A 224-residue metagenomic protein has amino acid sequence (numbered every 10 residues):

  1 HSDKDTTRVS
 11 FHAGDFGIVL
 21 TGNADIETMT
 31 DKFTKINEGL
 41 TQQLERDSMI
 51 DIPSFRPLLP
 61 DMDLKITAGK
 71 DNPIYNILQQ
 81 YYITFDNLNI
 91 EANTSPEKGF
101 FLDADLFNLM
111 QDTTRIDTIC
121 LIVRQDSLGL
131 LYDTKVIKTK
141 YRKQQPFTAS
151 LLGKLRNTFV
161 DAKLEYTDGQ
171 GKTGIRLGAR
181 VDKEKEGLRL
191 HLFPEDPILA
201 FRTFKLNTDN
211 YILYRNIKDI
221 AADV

Functional and structural regions predicted by a protein language model:
H1-V224: Interface amphipathic segments
